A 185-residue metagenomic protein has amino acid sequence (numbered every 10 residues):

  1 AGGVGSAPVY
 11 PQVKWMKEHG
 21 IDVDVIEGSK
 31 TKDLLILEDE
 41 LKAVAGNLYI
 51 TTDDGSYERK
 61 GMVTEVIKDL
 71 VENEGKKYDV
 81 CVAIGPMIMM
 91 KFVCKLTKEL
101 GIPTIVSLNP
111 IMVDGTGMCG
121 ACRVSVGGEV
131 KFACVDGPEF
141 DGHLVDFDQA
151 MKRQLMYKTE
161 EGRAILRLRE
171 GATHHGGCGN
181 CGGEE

Functional and structural regions predicted by a protein language model:
A1, A7, A43-A45, A83 (+5 more regions): A sequence-composition feature that detects small, non-aromatic residues
A1-V113: FNR/FR-type flavoprotein reductase catalytic core
S6-Y10, M87-I88, N109-E139, T173-E184: Local cysteine-cluster metal-coordination motifs and their immediate loop/turn environment, predominantly Fe-S cluster
I36, A43, G61, K68 (+6 more regions): Solvent-exposed, non-transmembrane amphipathic alpha-helical segments
L37, R59, T104, V130 (+2 more regions): Glycine-rich, flexible loop/turn motifs
G75-D79, L100-S107, V126-D136, R153-E160: Short, Lys/Arg-enriched charge-dense amphipathic segments
C94, G117, V145-D146: Short acidic, glycine/serine/threonine-rich loops at helix termini
F132-D136, F140-E185: Short Fe-S-cluster ligation motifs
